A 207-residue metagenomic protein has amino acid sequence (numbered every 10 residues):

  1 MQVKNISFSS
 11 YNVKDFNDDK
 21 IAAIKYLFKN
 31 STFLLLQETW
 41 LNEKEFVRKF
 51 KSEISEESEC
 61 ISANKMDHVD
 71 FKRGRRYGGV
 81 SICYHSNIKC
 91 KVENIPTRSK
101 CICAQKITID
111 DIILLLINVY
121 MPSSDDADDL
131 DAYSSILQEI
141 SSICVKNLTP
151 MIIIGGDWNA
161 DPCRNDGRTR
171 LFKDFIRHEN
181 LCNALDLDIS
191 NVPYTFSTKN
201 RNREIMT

Functional and structural regions predicted by a protein language model:
M1-T207: A shared catalytic/ligand-binding motif for oxyanion handling
